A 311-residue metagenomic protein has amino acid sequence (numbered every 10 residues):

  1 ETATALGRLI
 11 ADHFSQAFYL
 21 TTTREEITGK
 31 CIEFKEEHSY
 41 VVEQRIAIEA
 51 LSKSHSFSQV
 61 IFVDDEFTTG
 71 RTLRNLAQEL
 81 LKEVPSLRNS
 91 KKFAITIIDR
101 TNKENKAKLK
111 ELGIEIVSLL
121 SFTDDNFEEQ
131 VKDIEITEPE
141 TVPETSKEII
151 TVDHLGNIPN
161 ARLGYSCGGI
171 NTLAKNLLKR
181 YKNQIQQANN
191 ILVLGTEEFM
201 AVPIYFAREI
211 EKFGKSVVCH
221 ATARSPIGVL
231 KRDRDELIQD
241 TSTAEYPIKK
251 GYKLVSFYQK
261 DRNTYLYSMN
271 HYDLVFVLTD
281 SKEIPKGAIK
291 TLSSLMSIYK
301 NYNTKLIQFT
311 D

Functional and structural regions predicted by a protein language model:
E1-E37, I191-R234: Conserved PRPP/pyrophosphate-binding segment of the phosphoribosyltransferase/PRPP-pathway fold
T21-T22, E33-I46, T96-I98: Catalytic or ion-translocation cores adjacent to nucleophile or general acid/base/metal-coordination motifs in diverse
H38-S54, L76-E83, N176, V193: Active-site glycine-rich loop that binds ribose-phosphate moieties when present
E49-Q59, M269-H271: Short basic/glycine-enriched coil/helix segment immediately N-terminal to the Walker B
H55-L81: Intrinsically disordered, low-complexity linker/loop segments enriched in Gly/Pro and charged/polar residues
I61, L192-L194, F276: Conserved beta-strand elements of the Class I
D64, G195-T196, T279-D280: Short glycine-centered, acidic/aromatic-flanked micro-motifs in structured strand/loop junctions that mark active-site
Q78-N190, M200-D311: PRPP-dependent phosphoribosyltransferase catalytic core
